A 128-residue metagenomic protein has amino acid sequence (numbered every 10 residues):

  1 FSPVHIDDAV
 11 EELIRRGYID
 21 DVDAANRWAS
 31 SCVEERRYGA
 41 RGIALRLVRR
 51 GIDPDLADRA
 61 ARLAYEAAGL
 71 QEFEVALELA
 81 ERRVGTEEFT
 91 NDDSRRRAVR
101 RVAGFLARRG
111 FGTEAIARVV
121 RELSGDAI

Functional and structural regions predicted by a protein language model:
F1-I128: An alpha-helical, amphipathic repeat domain used for nucleic-acid recognition, typified by the mTERF helical solenoid
